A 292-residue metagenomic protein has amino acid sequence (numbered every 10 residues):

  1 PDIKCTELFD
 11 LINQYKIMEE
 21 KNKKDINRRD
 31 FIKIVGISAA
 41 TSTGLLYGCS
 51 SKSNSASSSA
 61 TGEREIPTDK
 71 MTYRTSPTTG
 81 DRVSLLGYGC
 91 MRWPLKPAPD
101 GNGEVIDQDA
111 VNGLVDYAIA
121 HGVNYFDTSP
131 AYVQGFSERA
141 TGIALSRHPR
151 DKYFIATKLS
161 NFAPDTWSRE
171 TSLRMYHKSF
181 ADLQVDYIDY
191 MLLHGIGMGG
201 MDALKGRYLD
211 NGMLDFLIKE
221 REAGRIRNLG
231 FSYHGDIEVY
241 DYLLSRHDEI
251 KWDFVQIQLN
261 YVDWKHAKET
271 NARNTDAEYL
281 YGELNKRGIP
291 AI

Functional and structural regions predicted by a protein language model:
Y15, E19-Y153, F216, E222: N-terminal binding-site loop/beta-alpha segment at the start of enzyme catalytic domains that lines or forms
R29, I196-I292: Beta/alpha (TIM)-barrel catalytic core signal, keyed to glycine-rich beta->alpha loops juxtaposed to Asp/Glu that bind
Y73, V115, E138, G142 (+4 more regions): Generic structural signal for well-ordered alpha-helices, preferentially at hydrophobic/aromatic core positions
V83-G87, Y125, K152-A156, Y187-Y190 (+3 more regions): Structural preference for beta-strand elements that scaffold enzyme active sites
R92, P130-Y132, L159-A163, L192-G197 (+2 more regions): Active-site-proximal loop/turn and secondary-structure-junction residues that shape catalytic pockets, frequently
E104-Y117, S168-D182, I237-L244: Short, acidic/polar
L183-A203: Active-site groove signature of glycoside hydrolases
